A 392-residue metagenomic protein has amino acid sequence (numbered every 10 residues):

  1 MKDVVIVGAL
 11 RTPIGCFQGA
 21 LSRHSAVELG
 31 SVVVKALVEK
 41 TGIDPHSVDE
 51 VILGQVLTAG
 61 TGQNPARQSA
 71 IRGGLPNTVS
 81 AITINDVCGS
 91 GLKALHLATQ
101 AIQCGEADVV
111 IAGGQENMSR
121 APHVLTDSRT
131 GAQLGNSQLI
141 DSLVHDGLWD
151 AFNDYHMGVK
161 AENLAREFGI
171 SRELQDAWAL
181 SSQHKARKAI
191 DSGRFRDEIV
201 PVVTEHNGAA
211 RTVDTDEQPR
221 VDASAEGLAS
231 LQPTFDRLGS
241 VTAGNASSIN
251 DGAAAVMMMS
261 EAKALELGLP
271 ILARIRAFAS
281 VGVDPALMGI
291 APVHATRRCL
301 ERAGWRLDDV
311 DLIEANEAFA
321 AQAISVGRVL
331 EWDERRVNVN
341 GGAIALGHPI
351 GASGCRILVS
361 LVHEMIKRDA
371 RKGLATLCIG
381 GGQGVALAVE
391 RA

Functional and structural regions predicted by a protein language model:
M1-H24, A36, L139, S224-I290 (+6 more regions): Condensing-enzyme catalytic core mediating Claisen C-C bond formation in acyl metabolism
M1-T61, P65-G73, S80, K160-R172 (+5 more regions): Conserved active-site "lid/cap" helical segment
R11-T12, S22-V32, K40, L174-E266 (+3 more regions): N-terminal extracellular/periplasmic Venus flytrap/periplasmic-binding protein-like
H24, Q55-V110, F152-H156, D222-S248 (+3 more regions): Conserved catalytic cysteine-centered active-site region of acyl-thioester-dependent Claisen-condensing enzymes
I84-E116, V159, A165-R194, A255-A262 (+3 more regions): Active-site-proximal alpha-helical scaffold in enzymes
V109-N163: Flexible glycine-/small-residue-enriched beta->alpha junction loops that bind anionic phosphate/pyrophosphate groups
V159-E162, E198, H206, R276-A345: Active-site pocket-lining segment
